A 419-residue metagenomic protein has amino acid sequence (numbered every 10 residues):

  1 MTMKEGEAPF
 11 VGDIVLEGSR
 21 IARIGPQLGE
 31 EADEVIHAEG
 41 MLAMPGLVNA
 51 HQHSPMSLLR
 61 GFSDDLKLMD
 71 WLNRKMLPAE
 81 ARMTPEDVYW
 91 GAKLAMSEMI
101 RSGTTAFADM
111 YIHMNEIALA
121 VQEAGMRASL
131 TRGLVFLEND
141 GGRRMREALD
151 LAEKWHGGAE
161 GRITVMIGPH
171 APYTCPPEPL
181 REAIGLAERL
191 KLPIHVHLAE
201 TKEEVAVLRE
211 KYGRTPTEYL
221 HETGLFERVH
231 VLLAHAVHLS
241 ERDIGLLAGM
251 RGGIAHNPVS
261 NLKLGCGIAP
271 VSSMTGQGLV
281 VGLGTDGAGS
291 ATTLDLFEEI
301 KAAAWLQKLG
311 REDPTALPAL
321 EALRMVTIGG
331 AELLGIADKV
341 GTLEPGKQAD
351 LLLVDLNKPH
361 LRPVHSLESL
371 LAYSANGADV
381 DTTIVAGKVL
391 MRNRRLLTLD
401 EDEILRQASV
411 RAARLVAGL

Functional and structural regions predicted by a protein language model:
M1-E31, L42: N-terminal metal-binding scaffold of metallo-dependent hydrolase/deaminase domains
T2, Q348-L405: C-terminal cap of metal-dependent C-N hydrolases
I14, S19, G40, H51 (+14 more regions): Divalent metal-coordination and catalytic microenvironments
G29-W71, K93-M96, I100-R101: Replace "His-x-His-based motif
L58-W90, S97, A124-E138, T201-H230 (+3 more regions): Active-site gating loops and adjacent loop-to-helix segments of metal-dependent hydrolytic enzymes
R60-M126, E147-G158, S409-A413, A417: Alpha-helical scaffold segments that flank or form the walls of functional sites
E116-H238, R242: Metal-coordinating catalytic core of metallo-dependent amide/deamination hydrolases
E222-R228, S272-K358, S374-N376: His/Asp/Glu-enriched, well-ordered alpha-helical/loop segment that forms or immediately abuts the divalent-metal
